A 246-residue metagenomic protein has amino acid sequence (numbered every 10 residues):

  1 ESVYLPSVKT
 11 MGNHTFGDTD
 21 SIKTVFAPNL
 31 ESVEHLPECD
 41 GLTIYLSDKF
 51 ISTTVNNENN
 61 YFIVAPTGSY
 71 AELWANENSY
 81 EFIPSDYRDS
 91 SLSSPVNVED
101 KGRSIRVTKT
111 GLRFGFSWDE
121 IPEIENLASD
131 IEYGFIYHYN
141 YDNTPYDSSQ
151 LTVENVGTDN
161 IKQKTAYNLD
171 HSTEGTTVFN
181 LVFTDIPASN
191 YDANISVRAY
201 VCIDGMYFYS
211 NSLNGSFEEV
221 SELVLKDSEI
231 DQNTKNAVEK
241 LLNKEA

Functional and structural regions predicted by a protein language model:
E1-T10, D20-E34, D40-T53, N60-S69 (+1 more regions): Structural signature of tandem-repeat unit edges
G12-T15: Consensus positions within tandem repeat domains that build extended binding/scaffold surfaces
E38, N57-N60, Y137-Y139, V201: Short beta-strand element of the conserved SAM-dependent methyltransferase core
N78, R88-A246: Short, surface-exposed linear motifs at loops/turns and structural transition points
